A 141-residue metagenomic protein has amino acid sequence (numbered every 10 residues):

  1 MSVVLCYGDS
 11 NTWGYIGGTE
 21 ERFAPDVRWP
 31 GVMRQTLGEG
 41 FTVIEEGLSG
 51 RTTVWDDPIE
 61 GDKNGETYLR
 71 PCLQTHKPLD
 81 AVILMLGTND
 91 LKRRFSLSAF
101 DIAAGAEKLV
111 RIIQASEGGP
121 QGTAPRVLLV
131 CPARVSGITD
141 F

Functional and structural regions predicted by a protein language model:
M1-L48, V54-I59, P71-H76, V82: Serine-esterase "nucleophile elbow" of acetyl-processing enzymes
N11-T12, S49, N89, A133: Catalytic metal-binding/acid-base residues of hydrolase active sites
E39, D62-F141: Alpha-helical cap/lid subdomain in secreted, periplasmic, or secretory-pathway luminal O-acyl-processing enzymes
